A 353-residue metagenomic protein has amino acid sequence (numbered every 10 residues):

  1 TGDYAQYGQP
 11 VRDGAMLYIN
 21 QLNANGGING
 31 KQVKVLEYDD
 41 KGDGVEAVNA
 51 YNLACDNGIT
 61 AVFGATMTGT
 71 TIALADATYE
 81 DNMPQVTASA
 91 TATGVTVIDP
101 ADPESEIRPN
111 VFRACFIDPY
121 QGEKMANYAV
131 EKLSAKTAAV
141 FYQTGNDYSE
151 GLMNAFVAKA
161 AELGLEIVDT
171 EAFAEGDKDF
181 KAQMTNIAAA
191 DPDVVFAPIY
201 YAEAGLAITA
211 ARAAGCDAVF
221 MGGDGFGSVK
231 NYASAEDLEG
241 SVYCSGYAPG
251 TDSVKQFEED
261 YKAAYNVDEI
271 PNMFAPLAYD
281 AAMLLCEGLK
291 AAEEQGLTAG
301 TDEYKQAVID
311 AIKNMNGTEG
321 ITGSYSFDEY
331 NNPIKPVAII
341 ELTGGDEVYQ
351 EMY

Functional and structural regions predicted by a protein language model:
T1-Y353: Extracytosolic ligand-binding ectodomains
